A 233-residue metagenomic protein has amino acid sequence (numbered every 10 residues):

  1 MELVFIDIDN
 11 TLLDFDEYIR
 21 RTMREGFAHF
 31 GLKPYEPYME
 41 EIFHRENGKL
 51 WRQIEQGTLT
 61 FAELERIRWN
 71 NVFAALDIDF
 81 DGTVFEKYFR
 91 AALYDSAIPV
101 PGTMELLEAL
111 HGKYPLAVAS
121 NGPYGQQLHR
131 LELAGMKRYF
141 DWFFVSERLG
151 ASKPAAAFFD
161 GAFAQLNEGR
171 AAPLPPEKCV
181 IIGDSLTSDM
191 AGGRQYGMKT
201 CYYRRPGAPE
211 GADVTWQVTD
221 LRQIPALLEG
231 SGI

Functional and structural regions predicted by a protein language model:
M1-V4, E17, E108, P123-I233: Asp-based, Mg2+/Mn2+-dependent phosphohydrolase catalytic module
E2-P101: N-terminal helical cap/lid subdomain that shapes the substrate entry/recognition surface in HAD-like hydrolases
H29-F30, A75, K113, Q165 (+1 more regions): Alpha-helical structural context
L64-R68, I98, E105, K153 (+2 more regions): Generic recognition of short, well-ordered alpha-helical interface segments
G102-Y114: Catalytic-core regions built around general acid/base machinery
P115-L116, K199: Residue-level detector of anion-binding/catalytic polar loops
S120: Conserved phosphate-coupling serine/threonine residues in phosphotransfer and NTP-handling enzymes
